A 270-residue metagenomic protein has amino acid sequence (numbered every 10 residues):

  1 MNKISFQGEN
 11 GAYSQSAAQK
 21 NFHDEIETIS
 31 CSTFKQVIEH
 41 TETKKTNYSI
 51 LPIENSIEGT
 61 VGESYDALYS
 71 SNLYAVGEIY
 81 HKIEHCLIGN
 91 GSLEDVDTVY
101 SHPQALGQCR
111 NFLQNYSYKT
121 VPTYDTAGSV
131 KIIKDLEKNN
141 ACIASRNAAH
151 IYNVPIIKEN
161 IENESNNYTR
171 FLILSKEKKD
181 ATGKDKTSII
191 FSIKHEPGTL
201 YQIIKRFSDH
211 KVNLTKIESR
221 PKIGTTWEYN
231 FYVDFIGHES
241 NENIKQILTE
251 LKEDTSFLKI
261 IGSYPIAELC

Functional and structural regions predicted by a protein language model:
M1-C270: Domain-level signature for soluble enzymes in the chorismate/prephenate branch of the shikimate pathway
